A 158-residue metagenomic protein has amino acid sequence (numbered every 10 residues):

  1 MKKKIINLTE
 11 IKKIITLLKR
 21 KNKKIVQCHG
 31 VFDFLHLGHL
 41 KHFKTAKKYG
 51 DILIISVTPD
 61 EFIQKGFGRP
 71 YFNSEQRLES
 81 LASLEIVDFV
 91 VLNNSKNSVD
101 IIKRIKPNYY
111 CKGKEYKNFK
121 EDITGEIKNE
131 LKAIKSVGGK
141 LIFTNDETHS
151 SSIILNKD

Functional and structural regions predicted by a protein language model:
M1-D158: Nucleotidyltransferase catalytic core that binds NTPs
